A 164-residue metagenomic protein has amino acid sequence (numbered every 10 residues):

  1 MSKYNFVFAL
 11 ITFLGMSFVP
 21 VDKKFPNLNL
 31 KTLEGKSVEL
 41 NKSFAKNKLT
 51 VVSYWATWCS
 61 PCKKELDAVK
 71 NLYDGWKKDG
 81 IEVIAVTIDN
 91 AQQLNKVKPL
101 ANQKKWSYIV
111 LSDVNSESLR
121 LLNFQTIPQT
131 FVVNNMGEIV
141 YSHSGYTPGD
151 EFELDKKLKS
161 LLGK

Functional and structural regions predicted by a protein language model:
M1-K31, Y141-H143, F152-E153, K164: N-terminal targeting signals for export/organelle localization
N29-L49: A short beta-strand-turn-helix
N47-T50, Y54-W58, T126: Short pre-active-site segment immediately N-terminal to redox-active cysteine/selenocysteine motifs in thiol-based
T50-V52, I84-V86, F131: Conserved hydrophobic packing residues within short motifs/helices of P-loop NTPase cores of ABC-family ATPases
K63-K104, N115-R120: Structural microenvironment flanking redox-active thiols in thiol-disulfide oxidoreductases
L100-M136: Short, internal strand/loop/helix patches that form the active-site neighborhood or redox-interaction surface
V132-K164: Thiol-/selenol-based redox modules, centered on thioredoxin-like and closely related oxidoreductase domains
